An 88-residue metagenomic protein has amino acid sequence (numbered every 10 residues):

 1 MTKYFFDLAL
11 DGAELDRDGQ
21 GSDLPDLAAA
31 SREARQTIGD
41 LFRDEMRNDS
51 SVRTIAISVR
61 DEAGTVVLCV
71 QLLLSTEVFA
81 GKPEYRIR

Functional and structural regions predicted by a protein language model:
M1-R17: Short aromatic-glycine-(Arg/Gly/Cys) micro-motifs in beta-strand/loop hairpins
D16-L27: A short, exposed loop/beta-hairpin motif centered on an aromatic-Gly-Thr core
T37-M46: Short arginine-rich
R47, I57-R86: C-terminal structural segments of small proteins and small subunits
